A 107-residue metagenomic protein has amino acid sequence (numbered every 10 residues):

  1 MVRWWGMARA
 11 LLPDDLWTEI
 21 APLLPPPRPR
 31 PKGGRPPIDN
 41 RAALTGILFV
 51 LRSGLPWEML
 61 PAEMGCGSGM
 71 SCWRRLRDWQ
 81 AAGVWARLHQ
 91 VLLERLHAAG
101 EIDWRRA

Functional and structural regions predicted by a protein language model:
M1-A107: Short alpha-helical elements
